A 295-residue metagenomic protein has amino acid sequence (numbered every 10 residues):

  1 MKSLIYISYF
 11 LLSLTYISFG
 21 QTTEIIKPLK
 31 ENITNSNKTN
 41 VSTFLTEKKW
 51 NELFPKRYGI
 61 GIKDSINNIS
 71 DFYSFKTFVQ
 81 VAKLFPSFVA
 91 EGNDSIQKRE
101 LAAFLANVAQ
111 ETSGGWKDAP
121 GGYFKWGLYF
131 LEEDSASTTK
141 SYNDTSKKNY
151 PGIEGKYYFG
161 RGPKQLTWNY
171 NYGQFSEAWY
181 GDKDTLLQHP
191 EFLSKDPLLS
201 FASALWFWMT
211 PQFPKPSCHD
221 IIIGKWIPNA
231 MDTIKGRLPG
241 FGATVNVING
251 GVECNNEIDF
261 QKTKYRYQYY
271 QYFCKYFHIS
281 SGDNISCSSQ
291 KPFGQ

Functional and structural regions predicted by a protein language model:
M1-T22: Bacterial Sec-dependent N-terminal signal peptides
I25-Q80, V89-N93, E100-T210, G236-G240 (+1 more regions): Peptidoglycan-targeting cell-wall enzymes and recognition modules
S87-L101, K117-G121, K215-K225, S281-C287: Surface-exposed patches in mature extracellular/periplasmic domains of secreted proteins
Y172, T210-P214, Y276-I279: Short, well-ordered loop/turn and helix-capping segments at boundaries between secondary-structure elements and domains
W206-P228, G240-F241: GST-like fold's C-terminal all-alpha helical module
C218-H219, N229, T233-V247, N255-R266: Hydrophobic, mid-to-C-terminal alpha-helical segments
I222-R237, S288-Q295: Amphipathic alpha-helical surface "interface" segments used for docking/oligomerization or membrane association within
N246-Q295: Low-complexity, Gly/Ser/Thr/Pro-rich intrinsically disordered linker/tail segments
